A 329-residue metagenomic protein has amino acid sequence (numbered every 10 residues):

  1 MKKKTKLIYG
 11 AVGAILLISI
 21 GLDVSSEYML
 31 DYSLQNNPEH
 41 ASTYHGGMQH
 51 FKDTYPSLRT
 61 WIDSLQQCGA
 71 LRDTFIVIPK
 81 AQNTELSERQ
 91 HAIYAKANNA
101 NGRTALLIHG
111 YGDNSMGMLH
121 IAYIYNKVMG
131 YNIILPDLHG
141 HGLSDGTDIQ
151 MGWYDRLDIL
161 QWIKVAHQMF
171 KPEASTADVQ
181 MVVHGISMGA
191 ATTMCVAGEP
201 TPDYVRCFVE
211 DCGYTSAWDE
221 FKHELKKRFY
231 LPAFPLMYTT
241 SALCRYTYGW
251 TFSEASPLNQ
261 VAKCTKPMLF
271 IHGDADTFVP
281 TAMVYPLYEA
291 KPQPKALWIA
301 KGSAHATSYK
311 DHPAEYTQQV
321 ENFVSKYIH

Functional and structural regions predicted by a protein language model:
K4-P79: An N-terminal hydrophobic leader/cap segment in hydrolases
Y111-Y125: The serine-hydrolase catalytic nucleophile loop
I121, P257, K266, P280-E289: Short alpha-helix in the alpha/beta-hydrolase fold that links the catalytic acid
Y125-D145: Conserved alpha/beta-hydrolase
I149-P172: Alpha/beta-hydrolase active-site loop
C195-W250: Hydrolase active-site cap/lid region
K263-T265, F270-H272, D276: Short beta-strand/loop motif that positions the catalytic acidic residue of the alpha/beta-hydrolase fold
D311-H329: Catalytic active-site module of serine/aspartate enzymes centered on a nucleophile-bearing elbow/loop
